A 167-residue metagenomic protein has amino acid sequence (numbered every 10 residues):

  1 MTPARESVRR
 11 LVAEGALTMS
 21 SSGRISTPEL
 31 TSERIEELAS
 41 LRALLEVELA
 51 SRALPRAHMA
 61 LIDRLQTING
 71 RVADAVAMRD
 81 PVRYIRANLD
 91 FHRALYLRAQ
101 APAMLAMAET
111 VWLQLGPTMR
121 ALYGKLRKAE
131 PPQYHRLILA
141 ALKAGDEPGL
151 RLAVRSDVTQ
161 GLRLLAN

Functional and structural regions predicted by a protein language model:
M1-P55, L162-N167: Short linear motifs at protein or domain termini
S32, E46-V47, N69-G70, N88-H92 (+1 more regions): Residue-level signal for cytosolic alpha-helical hairpin/rod architecture
L38, L65, Y84, N88 (+4 more regions): Hydrophobic packing residues in well-ordered alpha-helices of helical domains and bundles
L41-A57, L89-L126: Hydrophobic, amphipathic alpha-helical faces that serve as interaction scaffolds
E46-D74: Amphipathic alpha-helical dimerization/coiled-coil segments that flank or bridge DNA-binding/regulatory modules
Q66-A73, M78, R120-N167: C-terminal all-alpha effector/ligand-binding and dimerization domain of prokaryotic HTH-type transcriptional repressors
